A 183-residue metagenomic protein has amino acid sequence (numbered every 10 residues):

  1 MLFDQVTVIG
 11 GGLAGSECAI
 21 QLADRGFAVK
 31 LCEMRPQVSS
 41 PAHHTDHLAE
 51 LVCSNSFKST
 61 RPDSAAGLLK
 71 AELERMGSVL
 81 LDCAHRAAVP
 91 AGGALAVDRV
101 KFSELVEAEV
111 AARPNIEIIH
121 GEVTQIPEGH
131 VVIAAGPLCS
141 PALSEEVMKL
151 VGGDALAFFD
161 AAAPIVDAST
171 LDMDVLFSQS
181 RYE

Functional and structural regions predicted by a protein language model:
L2-A14: Beta1/beta-strand and adjacent pyrophosphate-binding region of the FAD-binding site in flavoprotein oxidoreductases
Q5, A28, A155: Residues at the starts of beta-strands that form the adenosine-phosphate
G15-E17, V132: Short glycine/serine/threonine-rich phosphate/pyrophosphate-binding segments that cradle anionic phosphate groups
C18, P41, A142-S144: Short glycine-/acidic-enriched loop or helix-start segments at secondary-structure transitions that form or flank
I20-D82: N-terminal FAD cofactor-binding segment of flavoenzymes
Q21, E109, E146: Rossmann-fold NAD(P)-dependent oxidoreductase module
H43, T60-E107, A111, N115: A conserved beta-strand/loop capping segment in the N-terminal third of enzymes that catalyze redox or closely related
A112-E183: Predominantly flavin-linked oxidoreductase catalytic cores and closely associated redox partners
